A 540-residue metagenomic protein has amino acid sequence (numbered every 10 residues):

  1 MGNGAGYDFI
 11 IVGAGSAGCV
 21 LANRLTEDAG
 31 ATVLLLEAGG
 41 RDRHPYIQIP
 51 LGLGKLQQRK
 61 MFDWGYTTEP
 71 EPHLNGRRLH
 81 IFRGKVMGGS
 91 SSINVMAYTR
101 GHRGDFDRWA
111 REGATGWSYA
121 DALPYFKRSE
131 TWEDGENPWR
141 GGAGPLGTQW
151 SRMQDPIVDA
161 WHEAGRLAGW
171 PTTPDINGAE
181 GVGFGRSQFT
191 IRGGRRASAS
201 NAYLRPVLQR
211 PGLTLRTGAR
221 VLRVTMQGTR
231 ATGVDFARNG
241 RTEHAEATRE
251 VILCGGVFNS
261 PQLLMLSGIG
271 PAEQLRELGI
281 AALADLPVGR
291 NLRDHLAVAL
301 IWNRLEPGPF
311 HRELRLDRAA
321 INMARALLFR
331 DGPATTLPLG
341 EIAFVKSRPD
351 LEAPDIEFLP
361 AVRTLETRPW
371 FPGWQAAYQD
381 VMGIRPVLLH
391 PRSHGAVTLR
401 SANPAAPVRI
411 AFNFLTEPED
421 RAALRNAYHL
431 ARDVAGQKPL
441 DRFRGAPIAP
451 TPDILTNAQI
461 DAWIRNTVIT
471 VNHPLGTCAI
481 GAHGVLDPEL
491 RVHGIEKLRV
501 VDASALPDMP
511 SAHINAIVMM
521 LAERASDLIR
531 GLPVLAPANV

Functional and structural regions predicted by a protein language model:
M1-Y7, L123, S129-G178, G185-S187 (+3 more regions): FAD-dependent oxidoreductase catalytic-site/capping-region signature
G2-K127, D285-L286, A297, I301-R304: N-terminal glycine-rich phosphate/pyrophosphate-binding loop and immediately adjacent elements
C19-G52, S118-D121, N259-P287, R421-A422 (+3 more regions): Classical protein tyrosine phosphatase
E27-D28, G39-R43, A114, E130 (+5 more regions): Acidic glycine-/aspartate-rich tracts in secreted/extracellular proteins
T32, G40-D42, V224, G233-N322 (+1 more regions): Glycine-rich loop(s) and the adjacent beta-strand/alpha-helix scaffold that form part
R43, A110-A231, A237, A299-M323: Conserved redox-cofactor binding core of oxidoreductases
T217-A219, A284-L286, A482: Short loop/edge segments at beta-strand edges and connector loops that shape dinucleotide/nucleotide cofactor-binding
